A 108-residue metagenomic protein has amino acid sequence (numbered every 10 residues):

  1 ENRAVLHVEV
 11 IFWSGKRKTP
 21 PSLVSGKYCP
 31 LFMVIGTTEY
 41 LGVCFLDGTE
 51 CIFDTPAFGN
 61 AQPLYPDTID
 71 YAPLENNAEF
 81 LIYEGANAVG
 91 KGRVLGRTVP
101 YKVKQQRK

Functional and structural regions predicted by a protein language model:
E1-K108: C-terminal effector/interaction modules appended to NTPase cores
